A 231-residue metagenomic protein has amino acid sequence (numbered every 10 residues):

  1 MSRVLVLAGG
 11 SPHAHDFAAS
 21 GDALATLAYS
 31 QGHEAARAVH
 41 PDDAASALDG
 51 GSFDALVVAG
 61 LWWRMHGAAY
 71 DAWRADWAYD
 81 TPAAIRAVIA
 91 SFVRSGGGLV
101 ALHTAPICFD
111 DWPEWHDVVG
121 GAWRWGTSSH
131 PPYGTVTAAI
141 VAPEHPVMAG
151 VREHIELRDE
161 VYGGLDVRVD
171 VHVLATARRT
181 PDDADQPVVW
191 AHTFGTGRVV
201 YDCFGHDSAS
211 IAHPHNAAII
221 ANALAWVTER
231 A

Functional and structural regions predicted by a protein language model:
M1-F53: Aromatic-Pro/Gly-enriched surface loop or interdomain linker that acts as a lid/target-recognition segment
R3-V4, A8, D166-A231: A glycine-centered loop/beta-turn motif at secondary-structure junctions
G9, G60-L61: Cell-envelope and extracellular/periplasmic
G10-A14, A105-C108, H206-S210: Short histidine/acidic/glycine/proline-rich micro-motifs that form metal- and phosphate-coordinating active-site loops
A28-Y29, D117-G195: Catalytic beta-strand/loop cores that center a nucleophilic Ser/Cys/Thr and support acyl-enzyme chemistry
A55-A59, Y201: Structural motif
W63-A149: A glycine-rich, often tryptophan-bearing local segment used as a flexible ligand/cofactor-contacting loop or short
